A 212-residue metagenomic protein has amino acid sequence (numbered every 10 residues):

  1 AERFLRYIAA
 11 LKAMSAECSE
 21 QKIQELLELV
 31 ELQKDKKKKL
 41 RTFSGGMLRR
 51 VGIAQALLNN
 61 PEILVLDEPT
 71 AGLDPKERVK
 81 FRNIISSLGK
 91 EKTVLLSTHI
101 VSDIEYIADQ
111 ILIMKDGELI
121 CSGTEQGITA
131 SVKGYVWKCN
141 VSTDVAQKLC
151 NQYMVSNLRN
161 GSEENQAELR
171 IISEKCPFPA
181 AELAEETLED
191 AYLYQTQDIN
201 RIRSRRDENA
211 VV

Functional and structural regions predicted by a protein language model:
R6, A10, E17-D35: Conserved ABC ATPase "signature" region
K39-F43: Conserved ABC ATPase signature
I53: Hydrophobic anchor residue at the start of the ABC signature
N60: Conserved catalytic motifs of ABC-family nucleotide-binding domains
L64-D67: Catalytic Walker B motif of ABC-type/P-loop ATPase nucleotide-binding domains
T70-A71, V101: Short loop immediately C-terminal to the Walker-B catalytic DE motif in ABC-type ATPase nucleotide-binding domains
F81-R170: ABC transporter nucleotide-binding domain
